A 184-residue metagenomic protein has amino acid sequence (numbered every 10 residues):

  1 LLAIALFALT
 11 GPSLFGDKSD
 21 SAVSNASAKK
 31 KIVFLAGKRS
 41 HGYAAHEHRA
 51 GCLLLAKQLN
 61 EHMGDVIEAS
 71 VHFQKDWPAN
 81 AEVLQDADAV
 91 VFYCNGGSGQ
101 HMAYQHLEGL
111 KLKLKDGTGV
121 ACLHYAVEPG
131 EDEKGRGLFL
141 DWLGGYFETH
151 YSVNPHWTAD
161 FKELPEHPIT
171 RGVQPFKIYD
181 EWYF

Functional and structural regions predicted by a protein language model:
L1-G11: Bacterial N-terminal signal peptides
S24, V33-L35, S40-G130: Helical hinge/lid and interdomain linker segments adjacent to catalytic or ligand-binding clefts that mediate domain
K30: Nucleotide donor/acceptor-binding cores
H41-L55, E163-P165, T170-Y179: A conserved amphipathic helix/loop scaffold that creates a polar/acidic microenvironment used either to coordinate
G96-P175: A glycine-rich, often tryptophan-bearing local segment used as a flexible ligand/cofactor-contacting loop or short
E181-F184: Short, intrinsically disordered, charge-balanced linker/junction segments flanking boundaries in proteins
